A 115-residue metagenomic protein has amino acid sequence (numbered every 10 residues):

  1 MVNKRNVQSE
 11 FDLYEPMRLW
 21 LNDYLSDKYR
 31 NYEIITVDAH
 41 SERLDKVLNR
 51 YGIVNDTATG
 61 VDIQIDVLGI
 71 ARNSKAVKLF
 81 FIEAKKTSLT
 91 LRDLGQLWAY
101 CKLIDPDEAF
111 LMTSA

Functional and structural regions predicted by a protein language model:
V2-N22, S26: Nuclease catalytic cores
V7, E83-T90: Short, charged/polar micro-motifs that form catalytic or ligand-binding hotspots
Y14, I65-D66, L94-L97: Short, well-ordered alpha-helical scaffold segments within catalytic/effector domains
M17, V67-G69, K78-K86, Y100: Conserved catalytic cores of phosphodiester-cleaving nucleases, focusing on short active-site segments
N31-V77, L89: Active-site metal-binding core of divalent-cation-utilizing nuclease and nuclease-like domains
V77-K78, P106: A general structural motif
S88-L94, C101-A115: Nucleic-acid nuclease catalytic cores
